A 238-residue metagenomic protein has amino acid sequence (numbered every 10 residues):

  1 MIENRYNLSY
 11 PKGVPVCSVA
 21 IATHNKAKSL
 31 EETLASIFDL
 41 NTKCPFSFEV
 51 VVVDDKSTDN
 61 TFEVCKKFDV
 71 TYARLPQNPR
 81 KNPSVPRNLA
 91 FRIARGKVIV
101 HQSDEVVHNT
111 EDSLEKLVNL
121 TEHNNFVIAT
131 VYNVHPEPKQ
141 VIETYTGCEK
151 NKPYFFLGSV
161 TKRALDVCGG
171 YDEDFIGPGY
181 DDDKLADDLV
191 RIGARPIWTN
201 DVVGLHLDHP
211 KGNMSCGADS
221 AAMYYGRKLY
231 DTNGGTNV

Functional and structural regions predicted by a protein language model:
E3, K26-L40: Short, well-formed alpha-helical segments that are part of the catalytic scaffolds of diverse glycosyltransferases
P15-S18, E49, K184: Cell-envelope/extracellular polymer assembly enzymes that use nucleotide-activated donors
D54-E63, V106-V107: A conserved acidic beta->alpha catalytic loop
Q77-A94: Glycine-rich, basic loop-to-helix element that forms the pyrophosphate-binding segment of sugar-nucleotide handling
K97-V107: Short beta-strand-to-loop acidic/aromatic patch adjacent to the donor-nucleotide binding site
S113-V127: Conserved donor-nucleotide/metal-binding helix-loop-beta segment in metal-dependent transferases, i.e., the alpha-helix
V127-I142: Short beta-strand-to-loop element that shapes/binds the nucleotide-sugar donor at the catalytic cleft/hinge
I176-P178, D183-V238: C-terminal catalytic/acceptor-binding lobe
